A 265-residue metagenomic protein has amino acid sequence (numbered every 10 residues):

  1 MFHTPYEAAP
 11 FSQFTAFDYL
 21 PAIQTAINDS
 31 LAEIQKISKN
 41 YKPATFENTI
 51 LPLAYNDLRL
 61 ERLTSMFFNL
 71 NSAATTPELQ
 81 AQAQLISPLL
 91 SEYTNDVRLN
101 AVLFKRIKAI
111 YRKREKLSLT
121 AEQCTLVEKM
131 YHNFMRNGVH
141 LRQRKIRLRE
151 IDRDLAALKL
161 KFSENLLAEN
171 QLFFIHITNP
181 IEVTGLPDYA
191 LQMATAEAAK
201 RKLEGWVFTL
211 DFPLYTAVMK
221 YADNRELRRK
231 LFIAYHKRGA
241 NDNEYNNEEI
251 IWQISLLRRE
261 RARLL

Functional and structural regions predicted by a protein language model:
M1-L265: Zn2+-dependent metallopeptidase catalytic domains
